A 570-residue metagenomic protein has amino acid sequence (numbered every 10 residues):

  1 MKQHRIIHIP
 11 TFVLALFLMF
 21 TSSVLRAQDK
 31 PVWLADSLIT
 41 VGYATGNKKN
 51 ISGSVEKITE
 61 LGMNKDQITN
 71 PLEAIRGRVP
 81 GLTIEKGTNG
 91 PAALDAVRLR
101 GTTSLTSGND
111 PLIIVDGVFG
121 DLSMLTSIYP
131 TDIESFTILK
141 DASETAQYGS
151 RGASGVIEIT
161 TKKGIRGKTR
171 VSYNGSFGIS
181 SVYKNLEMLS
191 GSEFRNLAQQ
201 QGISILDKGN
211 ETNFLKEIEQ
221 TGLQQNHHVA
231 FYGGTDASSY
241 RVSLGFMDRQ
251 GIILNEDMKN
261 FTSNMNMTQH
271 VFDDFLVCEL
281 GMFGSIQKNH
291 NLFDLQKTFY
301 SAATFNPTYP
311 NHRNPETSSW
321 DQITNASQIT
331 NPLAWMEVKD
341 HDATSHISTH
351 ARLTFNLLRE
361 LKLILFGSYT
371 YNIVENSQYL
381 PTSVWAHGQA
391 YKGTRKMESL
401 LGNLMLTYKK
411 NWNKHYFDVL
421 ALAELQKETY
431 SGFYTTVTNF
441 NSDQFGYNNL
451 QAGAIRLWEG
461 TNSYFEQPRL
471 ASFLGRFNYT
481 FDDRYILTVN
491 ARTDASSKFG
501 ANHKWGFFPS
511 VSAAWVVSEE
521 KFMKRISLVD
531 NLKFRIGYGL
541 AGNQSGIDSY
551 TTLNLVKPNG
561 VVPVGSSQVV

Functional and structural regions predicted by a protein language model:
M1-M265, H270-V271, L276-E279, F283-S285 (+3 more regions): Short, small/polar-rich motifs associated with maturation and membrane association, primarily at protein termini
N70, L94, V115, S154 (+10 more regions): Transmembrane beta-barrel architecture of outer-membrane proteins
K162-G164, Y232-D236, T268-F272, T354-N356 (+4 more regions): Structural signature of outer-membrane beta-barrel channels/translocons
I165-N210, I252-L254, T262, N266-H346 (+2 more regions): Surface-exposed loop/interface segments of Gram-negative outer-membrane beta-barrel transport/assembly proteins
S496-S497: Active-site beta-strand/loop architecture of penicillin-binding DD-peptidases
A501-W505: Short glycine/threonine-rich loop-to-helix capping motif typified by GTGT followed within a few residues by an Asp-Pro
